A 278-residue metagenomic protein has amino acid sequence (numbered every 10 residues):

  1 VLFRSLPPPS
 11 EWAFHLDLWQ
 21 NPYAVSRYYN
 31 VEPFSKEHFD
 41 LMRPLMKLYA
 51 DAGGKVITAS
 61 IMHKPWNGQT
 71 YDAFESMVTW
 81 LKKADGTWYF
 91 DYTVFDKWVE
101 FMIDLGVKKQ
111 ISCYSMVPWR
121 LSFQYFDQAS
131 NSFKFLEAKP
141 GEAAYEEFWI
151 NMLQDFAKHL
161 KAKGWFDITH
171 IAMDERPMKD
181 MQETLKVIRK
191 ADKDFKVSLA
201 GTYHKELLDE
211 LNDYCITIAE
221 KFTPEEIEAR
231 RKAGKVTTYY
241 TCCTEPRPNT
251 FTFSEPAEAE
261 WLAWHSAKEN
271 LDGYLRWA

Functional and structural regions predicted by a protein language model:
V1-D192, A200-L208: Aromatic-lined carbohydrate-binding surfaces of glycoside hydrolases
K158-M173, D180-A278: Substrate-binding groove of N-acetylhexosamine-processing glycoside hydrolases
